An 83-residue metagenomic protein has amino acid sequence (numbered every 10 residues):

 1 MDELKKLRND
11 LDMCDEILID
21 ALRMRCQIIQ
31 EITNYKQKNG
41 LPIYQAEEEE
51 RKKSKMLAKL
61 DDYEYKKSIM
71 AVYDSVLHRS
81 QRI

Functional and structural regions predicted by a protein language model:
M1-I83: Domain-level signature for soluble enzymes in the chorismate/prephenate branch of the shikimate pathway
